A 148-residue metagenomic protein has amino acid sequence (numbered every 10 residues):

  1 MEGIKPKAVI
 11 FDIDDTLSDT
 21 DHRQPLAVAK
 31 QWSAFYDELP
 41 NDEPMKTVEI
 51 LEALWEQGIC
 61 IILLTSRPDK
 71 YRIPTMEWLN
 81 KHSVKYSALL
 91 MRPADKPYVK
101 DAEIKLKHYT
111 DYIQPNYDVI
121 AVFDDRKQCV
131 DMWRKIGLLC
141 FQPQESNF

Functional and structural regions predicted by a protein language model:
E2-V99: Alpha-helical substrate-recognition element adjacent to the catalytic core
I4, N116-Y117: Short loop/turn elements that form and flank the Walker-type P-loop nucleotide-binding site in RecA-like NTPase cores
K46-T47, A102-K105, R126: Amphipathic coiled-coil/heptad-repeat helices and related helical stalk/stem segments that mediate oligomerization
L54, Y112-I113: Hydrophobic helix-cap positions at the C-terminus of alpha-helices in RecA-like/P-loop ATPase nucleotide-binding cores
D69-Y71, I104, Q128: Short alpha-helical
T75-S83, Y112, D131-G137: Short, aromatic/basic amphipathic alpha-helical patches
K100-Y112: Short loop-to-alpha-helix "cap/lid" segments that border enzyme active sites across diverse enzyme classes
Y109, Y117-F148: Acidic, Mg2+-coordinating phosphoryl-transfer loop and its flanking beta/alpha structural elements, shared across
